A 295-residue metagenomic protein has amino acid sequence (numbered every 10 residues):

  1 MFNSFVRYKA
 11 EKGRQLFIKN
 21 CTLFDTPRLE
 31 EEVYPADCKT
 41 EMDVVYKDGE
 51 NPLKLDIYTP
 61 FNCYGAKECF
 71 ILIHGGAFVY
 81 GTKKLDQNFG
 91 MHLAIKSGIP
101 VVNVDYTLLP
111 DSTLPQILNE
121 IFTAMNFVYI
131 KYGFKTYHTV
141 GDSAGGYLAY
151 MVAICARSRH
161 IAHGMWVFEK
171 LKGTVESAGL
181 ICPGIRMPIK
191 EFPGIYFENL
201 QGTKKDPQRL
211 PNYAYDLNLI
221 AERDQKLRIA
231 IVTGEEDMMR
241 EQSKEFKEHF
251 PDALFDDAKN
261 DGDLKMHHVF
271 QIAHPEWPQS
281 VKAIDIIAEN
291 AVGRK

Functional and structural regions predicted by a protein language model:
F2-K295: Alpha/beta-hydrolase superfamily serine-hydrolase fold, recognizing
